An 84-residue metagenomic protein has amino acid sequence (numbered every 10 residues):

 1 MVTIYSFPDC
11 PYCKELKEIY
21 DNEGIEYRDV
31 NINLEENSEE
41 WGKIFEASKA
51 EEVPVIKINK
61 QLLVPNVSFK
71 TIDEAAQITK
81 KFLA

Functional and structural regions predicted by a protein language model:
M1, E26-R28, K43-E46, V67-A76: Catalytic phosphate/metal-binding cores of nucleic-acid and nucleotide-processing enzymes, i.e., regions that mediate
M1-R28: Local sequence-structure signature of Cys/Sec-based thiol-disulfide redox active-site neighborhoods
P11-Y12, E36, K70: Short alpha-helical
I32-E51, T79-F82: Thioredoxin-like thiol-disulfide oxidoreductase module
I44-N66: Short, structured active-site "lid" loops
I58-A84: Non-catalytic, surface beta->alpha helical segment in thiol-disulfide oxidoreductase systems
